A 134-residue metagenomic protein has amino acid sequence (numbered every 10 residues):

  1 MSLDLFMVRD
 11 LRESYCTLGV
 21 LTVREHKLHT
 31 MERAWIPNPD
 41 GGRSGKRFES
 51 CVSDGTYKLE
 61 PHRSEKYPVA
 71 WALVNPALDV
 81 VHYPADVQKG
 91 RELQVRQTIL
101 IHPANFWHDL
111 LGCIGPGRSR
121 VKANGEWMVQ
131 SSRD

Functional and structural regions predicted by a protein language model:
M1-D134: Cell wall/extracellular polymer interaction/catalysis modules
